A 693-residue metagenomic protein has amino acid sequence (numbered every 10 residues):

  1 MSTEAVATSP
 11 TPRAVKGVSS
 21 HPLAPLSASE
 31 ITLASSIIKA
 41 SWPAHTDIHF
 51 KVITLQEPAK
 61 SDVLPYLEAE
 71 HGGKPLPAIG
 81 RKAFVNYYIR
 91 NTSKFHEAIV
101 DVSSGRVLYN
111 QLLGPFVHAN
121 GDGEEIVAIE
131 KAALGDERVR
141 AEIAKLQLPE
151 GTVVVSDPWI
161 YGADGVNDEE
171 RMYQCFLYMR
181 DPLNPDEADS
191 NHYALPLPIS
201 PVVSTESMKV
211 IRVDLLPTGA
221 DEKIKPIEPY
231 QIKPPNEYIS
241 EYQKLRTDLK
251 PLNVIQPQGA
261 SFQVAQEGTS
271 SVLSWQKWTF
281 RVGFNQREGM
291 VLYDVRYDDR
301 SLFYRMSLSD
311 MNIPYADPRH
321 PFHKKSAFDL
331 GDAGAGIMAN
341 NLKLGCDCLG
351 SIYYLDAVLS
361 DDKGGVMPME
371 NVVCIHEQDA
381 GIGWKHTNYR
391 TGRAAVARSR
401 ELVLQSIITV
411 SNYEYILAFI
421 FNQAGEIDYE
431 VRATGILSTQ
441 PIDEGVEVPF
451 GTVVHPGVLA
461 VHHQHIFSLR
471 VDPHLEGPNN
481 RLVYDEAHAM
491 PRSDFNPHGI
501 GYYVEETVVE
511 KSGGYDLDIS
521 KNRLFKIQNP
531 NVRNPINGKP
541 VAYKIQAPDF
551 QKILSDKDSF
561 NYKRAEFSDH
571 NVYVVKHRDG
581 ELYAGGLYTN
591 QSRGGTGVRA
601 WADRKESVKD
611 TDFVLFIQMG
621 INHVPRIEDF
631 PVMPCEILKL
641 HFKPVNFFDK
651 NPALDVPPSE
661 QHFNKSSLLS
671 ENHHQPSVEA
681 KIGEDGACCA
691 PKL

Functional and structural regions predicted by a protein language model:
S2-P10, I31, V102-G121, A144 (+4 more regions): Extended effector regions of multi-domain proteins
T11-H21: N-terminal low-complexity, Pro/Thr/Ser-rich intrinsically disordered segments that act as propeptides or flexible
P22-A69, D122-I160: Short, non-transmembrane alpha-helical segments in secretory-pathway proteins
A44-D101, E150-T205, A260, Q276-W278 (+1 more regions): Exposed beta-strand-loop-beta-strand "reactive/processing" segments of non-cytosolic proteins
R90-S93, A98-N110, P115-V127, K131 (+1 more regions): Hydrophobic or amphipathic alpha-helical targeting/insertion segments
